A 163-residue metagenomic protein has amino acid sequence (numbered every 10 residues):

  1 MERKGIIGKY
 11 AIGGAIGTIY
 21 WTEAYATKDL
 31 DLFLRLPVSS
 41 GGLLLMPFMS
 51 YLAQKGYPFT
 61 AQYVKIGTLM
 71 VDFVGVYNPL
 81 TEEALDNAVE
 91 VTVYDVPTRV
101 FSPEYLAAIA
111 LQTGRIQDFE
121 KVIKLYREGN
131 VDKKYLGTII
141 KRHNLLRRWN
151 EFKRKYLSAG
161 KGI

Functional and structural regions predicted by a protein language model:
M1-I163: Compositionally biased terminal segments of proteins
